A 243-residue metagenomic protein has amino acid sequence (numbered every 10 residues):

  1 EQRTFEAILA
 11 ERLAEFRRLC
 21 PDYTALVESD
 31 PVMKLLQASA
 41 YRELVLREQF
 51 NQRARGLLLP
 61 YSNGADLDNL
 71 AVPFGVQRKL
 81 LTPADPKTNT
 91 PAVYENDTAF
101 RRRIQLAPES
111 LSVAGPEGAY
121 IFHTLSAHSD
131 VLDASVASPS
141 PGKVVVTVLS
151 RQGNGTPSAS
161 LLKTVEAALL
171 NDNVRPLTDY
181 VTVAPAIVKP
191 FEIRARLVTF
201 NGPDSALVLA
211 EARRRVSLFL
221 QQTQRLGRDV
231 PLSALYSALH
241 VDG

Functional and structural regions predicted by a protein language model:
E1-A114, H123, L207-G243: N-terminal polar alpha-helical/low-complexity "assembly arms" that mediate subunit docking, oligomerization
E109-R228: Carbohydrate-recognition loop of C-type lectin domains
